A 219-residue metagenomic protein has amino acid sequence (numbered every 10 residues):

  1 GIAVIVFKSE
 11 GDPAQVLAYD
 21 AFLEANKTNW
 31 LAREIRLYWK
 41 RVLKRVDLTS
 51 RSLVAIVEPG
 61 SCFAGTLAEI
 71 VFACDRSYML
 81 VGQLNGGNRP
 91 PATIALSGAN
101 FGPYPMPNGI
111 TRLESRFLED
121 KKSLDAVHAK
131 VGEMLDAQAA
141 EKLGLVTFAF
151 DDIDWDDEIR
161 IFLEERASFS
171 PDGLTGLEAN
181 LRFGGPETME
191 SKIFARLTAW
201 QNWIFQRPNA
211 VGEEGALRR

Functional and structural regions predicted by a protein language model:
G1-V54, E58-I70, S77-G86, H128-K142 (+3 more regions): C-terminal alpha-helix plus adjacent terminal tail
A64-V127: CoA-thioester-processing core
L118, D151-D152: Helix-capping/helix-break motifs at membrane-protein junctions, especially on the cytosolic side just before or after
